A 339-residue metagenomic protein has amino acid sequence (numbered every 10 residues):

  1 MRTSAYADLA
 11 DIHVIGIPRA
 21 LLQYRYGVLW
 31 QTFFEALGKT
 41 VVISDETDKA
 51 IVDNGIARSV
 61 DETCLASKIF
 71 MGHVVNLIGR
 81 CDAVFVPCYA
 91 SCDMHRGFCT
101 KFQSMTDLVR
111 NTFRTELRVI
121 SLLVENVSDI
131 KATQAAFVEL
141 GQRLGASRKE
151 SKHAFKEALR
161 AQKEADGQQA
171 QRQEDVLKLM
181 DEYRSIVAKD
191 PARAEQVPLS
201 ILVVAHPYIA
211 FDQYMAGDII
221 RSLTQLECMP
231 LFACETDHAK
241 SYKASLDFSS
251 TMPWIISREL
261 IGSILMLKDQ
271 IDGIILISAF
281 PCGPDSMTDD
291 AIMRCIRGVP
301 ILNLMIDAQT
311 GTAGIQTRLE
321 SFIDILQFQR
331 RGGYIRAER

Functional and structural regions predicted by a protein language model:
M1-R339: An N-terminal assembly and electron-transfer interface module characteristic of large anaerobic redox and radical
